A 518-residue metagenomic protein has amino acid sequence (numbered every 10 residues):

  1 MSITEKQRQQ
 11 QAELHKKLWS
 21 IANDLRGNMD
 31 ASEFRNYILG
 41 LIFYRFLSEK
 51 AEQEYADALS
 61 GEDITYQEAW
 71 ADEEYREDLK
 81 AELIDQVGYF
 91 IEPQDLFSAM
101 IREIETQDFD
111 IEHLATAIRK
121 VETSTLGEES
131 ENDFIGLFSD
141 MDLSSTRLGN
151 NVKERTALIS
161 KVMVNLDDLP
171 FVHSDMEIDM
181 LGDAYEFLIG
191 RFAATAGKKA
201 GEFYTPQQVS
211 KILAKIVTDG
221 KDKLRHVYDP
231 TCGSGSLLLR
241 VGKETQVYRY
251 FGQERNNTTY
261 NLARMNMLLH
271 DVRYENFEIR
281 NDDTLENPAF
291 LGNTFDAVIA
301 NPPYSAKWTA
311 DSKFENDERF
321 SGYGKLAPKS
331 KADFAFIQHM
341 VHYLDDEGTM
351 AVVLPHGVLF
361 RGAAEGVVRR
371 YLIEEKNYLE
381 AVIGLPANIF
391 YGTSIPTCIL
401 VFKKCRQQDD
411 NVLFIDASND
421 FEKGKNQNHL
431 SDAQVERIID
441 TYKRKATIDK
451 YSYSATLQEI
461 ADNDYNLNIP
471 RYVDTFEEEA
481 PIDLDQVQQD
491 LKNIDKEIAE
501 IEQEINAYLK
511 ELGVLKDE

Functional and structural regions predicted by a protein language model:
M1-I212, I216-V217, E275-T284, G384-N388 (+2 more regions): Non-catalytic, mostly N-terminal accessory regions of nucleic-acid modification and defense proteins
I3-Q9, P288, G292-E518: A conserved structural/catalytic subdomain of Rossmann-like adenosyl-cofactor enzymes
R26, L39, A200, C232-S234 (+5 more regions): Short glycine-rich loop/turn motifs that provide flexible caps or phosphate-binding loops at active sites
A193-A196, V247-R249, E422-K423: Short small-residue beta-strand/loop micro-motif enriched in glycine and branched aliphatics
K199-A300, S305-Y323, F334-A335, L354-G357 (+1 more regions): Conserved S-adenosyl-L-methionine
